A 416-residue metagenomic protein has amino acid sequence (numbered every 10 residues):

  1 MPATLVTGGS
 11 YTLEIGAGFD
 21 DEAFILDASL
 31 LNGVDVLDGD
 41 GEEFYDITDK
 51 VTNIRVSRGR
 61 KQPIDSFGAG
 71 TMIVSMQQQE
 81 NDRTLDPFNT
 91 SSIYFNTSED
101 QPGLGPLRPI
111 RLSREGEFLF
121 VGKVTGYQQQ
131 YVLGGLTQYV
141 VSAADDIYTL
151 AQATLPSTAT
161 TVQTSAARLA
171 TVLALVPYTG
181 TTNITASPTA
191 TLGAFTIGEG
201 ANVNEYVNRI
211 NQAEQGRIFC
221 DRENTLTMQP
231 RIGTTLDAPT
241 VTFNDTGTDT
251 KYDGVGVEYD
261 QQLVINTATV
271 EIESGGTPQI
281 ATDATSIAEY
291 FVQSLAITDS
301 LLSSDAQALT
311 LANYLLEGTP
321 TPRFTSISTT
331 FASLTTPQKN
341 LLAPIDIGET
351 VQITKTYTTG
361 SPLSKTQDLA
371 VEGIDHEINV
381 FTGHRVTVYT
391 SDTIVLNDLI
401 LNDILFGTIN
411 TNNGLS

Functional and structural regions predicted by a protein language model:
M1-V162, A194-G198, N204-Q215, C220 (+6 more regions): Assembly/oligomerization scaffold segments
G59-N96, P188-G233, V241, T248-S416: An acidic/polar, Gly/Ser/Thr-rich interaction patch typically located in mid-to-C-terminal regions of proteins
D145-D146, S165, D283, E349: Acidic side chains
A151, L169-G198: N-terminal export/assembly leaders
A153-T158, A170-V176, H384, I400-T408: Short C-terminal domain-edge/linker segments immediately following a structured domain
L155-T171, L192-F195, L226, I280: Extracytoplasmic low-complexity repetitive segments enriched in small/polar residues
S165, P177, L301-S304: Intrinsic-disorder-associated interaction segments
